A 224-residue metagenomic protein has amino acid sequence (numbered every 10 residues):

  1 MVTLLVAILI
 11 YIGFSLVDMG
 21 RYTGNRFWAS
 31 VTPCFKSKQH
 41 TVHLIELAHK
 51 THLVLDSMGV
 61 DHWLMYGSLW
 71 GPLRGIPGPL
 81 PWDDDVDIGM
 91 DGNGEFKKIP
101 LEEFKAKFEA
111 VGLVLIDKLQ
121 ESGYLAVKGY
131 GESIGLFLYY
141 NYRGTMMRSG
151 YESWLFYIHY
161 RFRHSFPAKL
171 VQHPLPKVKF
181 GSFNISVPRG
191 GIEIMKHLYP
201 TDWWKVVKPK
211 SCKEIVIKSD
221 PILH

Functional and structural regions predicted by a protein language model:
M1-L47: N-terminal regions immediately upstream of nucleotidyltransferase
L4, S37-D61, K105-Y199, P209-H224: Conserved catalytic core of two-metal-ion nucleotidyltransferases
S15-Y22, S68, P72, H159-S165: Short, functional N-terminal and low-complexity linear motifs
D18-T23, H40-H43, D56, V60-S68 (+1 more regions): Short, well-structured secondary-structure segments
C34-H43, D84-G94: The substrate-binding groove and active-site-proximal loops of carbohydrate-active enzymes, especially glycoside
H52-V86, G92-N93: Active-site nucleotide-donor binding segment shared across nucleotidyl transfer reactions
E95-E103: Short, conserved charged micro-motifs
